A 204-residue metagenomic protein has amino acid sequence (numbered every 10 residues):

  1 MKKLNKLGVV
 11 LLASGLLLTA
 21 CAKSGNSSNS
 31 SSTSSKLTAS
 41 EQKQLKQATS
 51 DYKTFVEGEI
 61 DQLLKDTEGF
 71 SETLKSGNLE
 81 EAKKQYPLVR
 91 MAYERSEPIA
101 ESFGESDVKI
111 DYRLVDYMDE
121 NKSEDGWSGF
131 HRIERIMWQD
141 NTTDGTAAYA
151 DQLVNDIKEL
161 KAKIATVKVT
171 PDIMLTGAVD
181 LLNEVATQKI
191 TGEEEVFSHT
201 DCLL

Functional and structural regions predicted by a protein language model:
M1-G8: Bacterial N-terminal signal peptides that target proteins for export
K3, S27-K36: Hydrophobic membrane-targeting and insertion signals
S14-G15: Residue-level signal for mature regions of secreted extracellular proteins and peptides
L18-A20: C-terminal motif of bacterial Sec signal peptides marking the signal peptidase cleavage site
A22-S24: Bacterial signal peptide processing site
T33-L204: Mature extracytoplasmic or organellar-lumen-exposed domains after removal of signal/transit peptides
